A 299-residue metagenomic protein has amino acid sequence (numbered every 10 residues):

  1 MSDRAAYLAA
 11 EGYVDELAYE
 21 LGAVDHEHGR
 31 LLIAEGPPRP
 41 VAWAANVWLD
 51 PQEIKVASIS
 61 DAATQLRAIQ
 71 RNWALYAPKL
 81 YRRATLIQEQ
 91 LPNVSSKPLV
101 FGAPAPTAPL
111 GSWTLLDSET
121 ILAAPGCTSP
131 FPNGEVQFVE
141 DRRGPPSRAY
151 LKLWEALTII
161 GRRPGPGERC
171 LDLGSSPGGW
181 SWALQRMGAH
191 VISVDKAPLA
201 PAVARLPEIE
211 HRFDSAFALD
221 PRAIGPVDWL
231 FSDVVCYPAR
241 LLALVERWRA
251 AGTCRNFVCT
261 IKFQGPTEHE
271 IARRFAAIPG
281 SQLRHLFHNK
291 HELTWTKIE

Functional and structural regions predicted by a protein language model:
M1-E299: SAM-dependent transferase fold signal centered on methyltransferase-like domains, encompassing both Class I
